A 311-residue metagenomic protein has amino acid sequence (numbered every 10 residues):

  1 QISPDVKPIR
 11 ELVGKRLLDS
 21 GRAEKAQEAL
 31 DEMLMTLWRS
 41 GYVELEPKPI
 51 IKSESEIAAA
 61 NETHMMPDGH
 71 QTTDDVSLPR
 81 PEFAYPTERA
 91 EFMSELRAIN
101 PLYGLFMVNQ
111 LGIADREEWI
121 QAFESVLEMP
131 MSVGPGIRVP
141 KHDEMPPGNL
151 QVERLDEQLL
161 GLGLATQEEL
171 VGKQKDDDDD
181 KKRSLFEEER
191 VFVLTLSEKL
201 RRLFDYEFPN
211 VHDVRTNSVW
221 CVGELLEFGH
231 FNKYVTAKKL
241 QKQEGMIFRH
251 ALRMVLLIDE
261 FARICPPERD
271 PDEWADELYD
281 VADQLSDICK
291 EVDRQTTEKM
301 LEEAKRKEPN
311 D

Functional and structural regions predicted by a protein language model:
Q1-D311: Non-catalytic terminal extensions of ATP-dependent helicases
